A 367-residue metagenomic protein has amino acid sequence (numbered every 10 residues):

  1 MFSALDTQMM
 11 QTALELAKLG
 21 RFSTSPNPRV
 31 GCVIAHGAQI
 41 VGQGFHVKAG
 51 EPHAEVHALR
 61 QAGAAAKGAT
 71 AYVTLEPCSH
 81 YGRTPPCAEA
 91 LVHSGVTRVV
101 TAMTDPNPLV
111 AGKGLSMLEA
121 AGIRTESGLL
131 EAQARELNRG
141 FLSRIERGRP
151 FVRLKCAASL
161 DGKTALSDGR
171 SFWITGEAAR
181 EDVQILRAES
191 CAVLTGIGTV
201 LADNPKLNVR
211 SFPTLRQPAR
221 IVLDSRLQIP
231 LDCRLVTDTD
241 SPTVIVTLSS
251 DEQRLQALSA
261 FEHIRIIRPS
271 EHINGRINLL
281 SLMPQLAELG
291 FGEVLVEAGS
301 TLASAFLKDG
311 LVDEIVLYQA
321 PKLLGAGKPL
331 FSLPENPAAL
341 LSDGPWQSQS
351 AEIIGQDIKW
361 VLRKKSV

Functional and structural regions predicted by a protein language model:
M1-T12, L16-G20, S25-N27, Q43 (+3 more regions): Enzymes that bind and transform nitrogen-containing heteroaromatic metabolites
F22-P26, L115, L129-S159: Proteins enriched for Cys/Gly/acidic motifs involved in redox and nucleic-acid/cofactor modification
S23-A38: N-terminal glycine-rich anion-binding loops that anchor highly charged ligand groups
P28-C32, A69, P205: Extracytoplasmic/periplasmic beta-strand context in beta-sandwich domains, especially the cupredoxin/COX2 CuA-binding
C32-V33, H57-A62, G148-F151, K155-A157 (+1 more regions): Short, compositionally biased "basic patch" segments
I34-Q133, A219, V244, H272-I273 (+1 more regions): Zn2+-dependent cytidine deaminase-like catalytic core
H36, E146-R147, R363-K365: Active-site beta-strand termini and strand-to-loop segments that position acidic
A69, I123, G148-P150, C191: Short, well-ordered coil/turn segments that N-cap beta-strands
